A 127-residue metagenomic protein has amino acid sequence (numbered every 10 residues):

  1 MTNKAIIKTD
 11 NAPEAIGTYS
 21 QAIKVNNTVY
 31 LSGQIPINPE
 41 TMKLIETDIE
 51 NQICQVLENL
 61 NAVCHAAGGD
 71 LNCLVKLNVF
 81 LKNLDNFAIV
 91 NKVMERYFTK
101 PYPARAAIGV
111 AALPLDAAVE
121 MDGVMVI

Functional and structural regions predicted by a protein language model:
T2-I127: Short, polar/acidic, helix-capping and beta-turn segments at strand->helix junctions that line the mouths
